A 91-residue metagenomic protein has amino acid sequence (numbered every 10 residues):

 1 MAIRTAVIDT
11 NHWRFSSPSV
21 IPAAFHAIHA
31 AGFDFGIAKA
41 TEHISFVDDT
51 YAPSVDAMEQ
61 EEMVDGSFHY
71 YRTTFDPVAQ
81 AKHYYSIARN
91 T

Functional and structural regions predicted by a protein language model:
A2-T91: Substrate-binding cleft of extracellular glycoside hydrolase catalytic domains
